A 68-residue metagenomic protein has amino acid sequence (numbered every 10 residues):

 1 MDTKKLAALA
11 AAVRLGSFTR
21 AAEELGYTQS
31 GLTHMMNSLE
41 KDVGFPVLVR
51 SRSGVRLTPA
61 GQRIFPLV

Functional and structural regions predicted by a protein language model:
D2-K5, Q29, G61, V68: The N-cap/first-turn positions of alpha helices within or immediately adjacent to helix-turn-helix DNA-binding domains
A8-A12, I64: Short alpha-helical "packing" element that flanks the helix-turn-helix/winged-helix DNA-binding module
A11-G26: Short helix-boundary/capping micro-motifs
R14, T28-Q29, R52, P59: Short glycine/serine/threonine-biased micro-segments
S17-F18, M36, R50: Helix-turn-helix DNA-binding elements, focusing on the entry/boundary residues of the two helices that contact DNA
E24-L25, M36, V43, I64: Core residues of bacterial helix-turn-helix
E40-L57, Q62: A short LG(V/I)-centered, amphipathic sequence patch enriched for acidic residue(s) preceding the LG motif
